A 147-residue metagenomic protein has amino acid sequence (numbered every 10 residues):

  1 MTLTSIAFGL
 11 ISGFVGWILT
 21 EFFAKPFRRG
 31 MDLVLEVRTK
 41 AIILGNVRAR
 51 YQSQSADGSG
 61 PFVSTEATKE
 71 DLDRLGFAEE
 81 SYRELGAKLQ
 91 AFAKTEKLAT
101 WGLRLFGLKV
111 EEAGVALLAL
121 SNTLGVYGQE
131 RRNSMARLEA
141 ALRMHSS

Functional and structural regions predicted by a protein language model:
T4, F8, G16-S147: Conserved non-transmembrane functional hotspots
